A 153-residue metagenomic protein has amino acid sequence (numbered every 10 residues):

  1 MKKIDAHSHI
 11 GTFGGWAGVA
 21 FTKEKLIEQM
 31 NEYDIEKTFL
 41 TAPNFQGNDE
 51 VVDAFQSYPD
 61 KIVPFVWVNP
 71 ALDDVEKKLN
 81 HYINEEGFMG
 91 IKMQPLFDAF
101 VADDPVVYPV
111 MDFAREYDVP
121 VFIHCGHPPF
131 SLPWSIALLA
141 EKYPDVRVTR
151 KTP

Functional and structural regions predicted by a protein language model:
M1-P109, F113, Y117: Mid-domain alpha/beta scaffold segments of enzyme catalytic cores
M89, D103-P153: Catalytic pocket-lining loop regions of alpha/beta-barrel enzymes, especially the amidohydrolase/enolase/GH5 lineages
